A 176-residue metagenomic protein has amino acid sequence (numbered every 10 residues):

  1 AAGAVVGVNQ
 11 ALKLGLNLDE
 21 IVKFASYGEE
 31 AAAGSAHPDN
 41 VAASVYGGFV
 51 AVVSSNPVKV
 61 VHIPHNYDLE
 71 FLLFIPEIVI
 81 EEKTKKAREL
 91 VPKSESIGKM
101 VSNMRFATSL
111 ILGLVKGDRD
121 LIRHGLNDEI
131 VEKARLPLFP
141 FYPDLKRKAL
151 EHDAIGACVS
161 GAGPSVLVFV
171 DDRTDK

Functional and structural regions predicted by a protein language model:
A1, I97-V101, G156-G161: Short glycine/threonine-rich catalytic loop with a Thr-x-Gly-x-Asp
A1-L18, V45-G47: DPxDG-like acidic metal-binding loop motif
A2-N9, V22, S26, K85-R88 (+3 more regions): Predominant activation on well-ordered alpha-helical scaffold segments within soluble catalytic domains
L16-D68, A157-V159, G163, L167: Alpha/beta catalytic cores of group-transfer enzymes, especially the acyltransferase/condensing modules of polyketide
V45-Y46, N66-L69, S102-T108, G117 (+1 more regions): Short gly/pro-enriched beta-turn/loop segments at secondary-structure junctions
S54, P76, V168-D172: Short beta-strand-to-loop capping motifs
L73-P137: Active-site rim beta-loop-alpha module in soluble metabolic enzymes
L114-K176: Glycine-rich, charge-dense phosphate/pyrophosphate-binding loop(s) and the adjacent flexible "lid"/catalytic subdomain
